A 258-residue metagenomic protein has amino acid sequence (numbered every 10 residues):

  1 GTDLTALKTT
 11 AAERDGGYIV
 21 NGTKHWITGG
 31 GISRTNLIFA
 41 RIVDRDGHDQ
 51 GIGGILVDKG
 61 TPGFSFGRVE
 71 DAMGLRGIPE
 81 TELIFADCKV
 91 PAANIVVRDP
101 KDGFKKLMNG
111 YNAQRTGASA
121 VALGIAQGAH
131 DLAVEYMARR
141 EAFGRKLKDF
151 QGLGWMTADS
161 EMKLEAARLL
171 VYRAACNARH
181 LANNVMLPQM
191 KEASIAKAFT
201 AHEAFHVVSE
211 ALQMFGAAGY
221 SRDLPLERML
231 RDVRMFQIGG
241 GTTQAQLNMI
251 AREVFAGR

Functional and structural regions predicted by a protein language model:
G1-T2, W26-G29, R45-D46, A72-P79: Short Gly/Pro-enriched turn/cap motifs at secondary-structure boundaries
L4-A6, E13-Y18, I84, N109-R258: Alpha-helical interface subdomain recognition
A6-T10, G17, T35-F39, G54-L56 (+2 more regions): Conserved hydrophobic/aromatic beta-strand scaffold that supports enzyme active sites
K8, K24, I42, R68-E70 (+1 more regions): Short, well-ordered turn and helix-capping elements at secondary-structure junctions
N21-F66: A short core secondary-structure module
G60-K89: Flexible, small-/acidic-enriched active-site or ligand-binding loops
T61-G63, G74-L75, P100-G103, D223-M229: Short, surface-exposed loop/turn microsegments at beta-strand edges and helix-strand junctions
A86-K105: Long, acidic (Asp/Glu-rich), low-complexity accessory segments flanking structured domains
